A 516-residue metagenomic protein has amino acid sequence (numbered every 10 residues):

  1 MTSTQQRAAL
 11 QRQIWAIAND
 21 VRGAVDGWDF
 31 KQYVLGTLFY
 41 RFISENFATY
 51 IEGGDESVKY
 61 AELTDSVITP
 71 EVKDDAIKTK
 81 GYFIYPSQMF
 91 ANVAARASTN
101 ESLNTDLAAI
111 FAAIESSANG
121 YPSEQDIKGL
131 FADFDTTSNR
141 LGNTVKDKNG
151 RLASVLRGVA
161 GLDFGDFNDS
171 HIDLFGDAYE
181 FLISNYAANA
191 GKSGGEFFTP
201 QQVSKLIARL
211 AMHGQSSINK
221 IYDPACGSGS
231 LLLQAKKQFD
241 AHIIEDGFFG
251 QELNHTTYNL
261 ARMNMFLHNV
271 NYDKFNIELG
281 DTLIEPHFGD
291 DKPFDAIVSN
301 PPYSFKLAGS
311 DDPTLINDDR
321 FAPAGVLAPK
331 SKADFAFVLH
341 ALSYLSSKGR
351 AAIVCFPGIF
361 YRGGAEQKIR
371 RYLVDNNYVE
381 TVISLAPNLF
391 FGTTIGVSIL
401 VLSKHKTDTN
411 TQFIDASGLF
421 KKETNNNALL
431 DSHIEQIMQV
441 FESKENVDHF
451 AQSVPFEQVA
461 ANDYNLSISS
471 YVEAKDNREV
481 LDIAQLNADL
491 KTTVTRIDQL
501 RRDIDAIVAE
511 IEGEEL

Functional and structural regions predicted by a protein language model:
M1-L206, L210-A211, Q215, D273-T282 (+3 more regions): Non-catalytic, mostly N-terminal accessory regions of nucleic-acid modification and defense proteins
S3, V145-K148, F167-H171, E196 (+4 more regions): Alpha-helix initiation/capping motif
Q5, E285, G289-L516: A conserved structural/catalytic subdomain of Rossmann-like adenosyl-cofactor enzymes
D20, L162, F181, N185 (+10 more regions): Conserved, well-folded catalytic cores of nucleic-acid-processing and energy-transducing macromolecular machines
V25, R41, F47, L182 (+11 more regions): Conserved NTP-handling cores and scaffolds of large molecular machines
F90-A94, A261, L400: Hydrophobic alpha-helical packing residues
S193-S299, S304-L315, R320-G325, F335-A336 (+2 more regions): Conserved S-adenosyl-L-methionine
